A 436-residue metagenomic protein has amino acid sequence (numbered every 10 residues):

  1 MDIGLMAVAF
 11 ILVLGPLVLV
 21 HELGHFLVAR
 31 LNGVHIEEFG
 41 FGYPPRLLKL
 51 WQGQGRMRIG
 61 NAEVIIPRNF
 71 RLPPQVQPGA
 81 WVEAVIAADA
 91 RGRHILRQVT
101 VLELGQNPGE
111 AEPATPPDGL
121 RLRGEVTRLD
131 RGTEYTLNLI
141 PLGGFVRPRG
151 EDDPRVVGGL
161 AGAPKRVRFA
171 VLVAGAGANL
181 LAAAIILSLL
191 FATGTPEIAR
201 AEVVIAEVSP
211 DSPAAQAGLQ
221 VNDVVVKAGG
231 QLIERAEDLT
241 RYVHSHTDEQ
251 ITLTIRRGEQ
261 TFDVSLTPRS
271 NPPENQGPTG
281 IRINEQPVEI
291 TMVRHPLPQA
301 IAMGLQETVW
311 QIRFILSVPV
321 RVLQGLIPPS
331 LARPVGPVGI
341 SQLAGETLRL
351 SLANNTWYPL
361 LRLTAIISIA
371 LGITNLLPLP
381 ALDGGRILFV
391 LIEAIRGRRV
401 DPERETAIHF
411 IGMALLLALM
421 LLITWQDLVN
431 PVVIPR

Functional and structural regions predicted by a protein language model:
I3-R155, T374-L382, I387-R396: Small-residue-rich helix-interface/hinge motifs
H21-G24, L137, A214, N222-V225 (+8 more regions): Terminal peptide-recognition signature
P148, V156-S188, H244, I255-Q260: Interdomain regulatory linker/hinge segments that flank or connect interaction modules in polarity/junction/synaptic
P154-V167, S209, P268-L371, L388-A407 (+2 more regions): Functional transmembrane alpha-helices
L187-P210: Transmembrane helices with small-residue packing motifs
A206, A214-A236, T308: Conserved PDZ fold ligand-binding element
Q220, V226-K227, R241-I283: PDZ-domain C-terminal substructure recognizer with occasional recognition of PDZ-binding tails
A407-D427: Final/C-terminal transmembrane alpha-helix of multipass membrane proteins
